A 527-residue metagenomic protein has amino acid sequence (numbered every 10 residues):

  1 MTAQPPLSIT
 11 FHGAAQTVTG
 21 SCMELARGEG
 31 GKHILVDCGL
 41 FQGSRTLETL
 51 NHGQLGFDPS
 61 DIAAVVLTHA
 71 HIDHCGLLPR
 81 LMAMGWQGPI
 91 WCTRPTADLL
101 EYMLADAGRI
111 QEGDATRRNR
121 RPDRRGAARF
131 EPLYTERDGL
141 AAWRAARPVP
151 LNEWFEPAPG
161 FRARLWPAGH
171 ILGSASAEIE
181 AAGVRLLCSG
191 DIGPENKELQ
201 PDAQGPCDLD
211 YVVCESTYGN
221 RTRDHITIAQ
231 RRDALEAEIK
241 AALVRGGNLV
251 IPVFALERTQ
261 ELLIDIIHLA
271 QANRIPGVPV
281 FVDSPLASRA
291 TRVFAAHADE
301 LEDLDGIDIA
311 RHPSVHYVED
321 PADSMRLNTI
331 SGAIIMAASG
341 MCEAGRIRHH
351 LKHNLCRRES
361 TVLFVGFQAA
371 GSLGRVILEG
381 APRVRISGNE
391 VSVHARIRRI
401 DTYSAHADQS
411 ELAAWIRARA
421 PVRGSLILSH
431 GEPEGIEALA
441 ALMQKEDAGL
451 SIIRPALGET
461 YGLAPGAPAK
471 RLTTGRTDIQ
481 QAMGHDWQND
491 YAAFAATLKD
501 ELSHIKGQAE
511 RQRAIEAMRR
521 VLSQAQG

Functional and structural regions predicted by a protein language model:
T2-S60, A141-P201, R326-N328, I334 (+4 more regions): Core dinuclear metal-dependent hydrolase active-site scaffold
A15-G20, R27-R144, I192-D202, R231 (+3 more regions): Pre-active-site segment of Zn-dependent metallo-hydrolases
D37-C38, I62-H71, L78, I90-T93 (+11 more regions): Active-site neighborhood of phospho(di)ester-bond hydrolases with catalytic His/Asp-centered motifs
A63-A64, Q87-P89, N248, V278-P279 (+2 more regions): Short active-site oxyanion
A107-I171, A298-I330: Metallo-beta-lactamase
L172, S176, E195-V282, T361-L363 (+1 more regions): Cap/insert and terminal regions of metallo-dependent hydrolase folds
E257-R258, V280-A295, T460-G462: Short, conserved secondary-structure transition motifs
H268-Q271, V315-G527: C-terminal regulatory/interaction regions
